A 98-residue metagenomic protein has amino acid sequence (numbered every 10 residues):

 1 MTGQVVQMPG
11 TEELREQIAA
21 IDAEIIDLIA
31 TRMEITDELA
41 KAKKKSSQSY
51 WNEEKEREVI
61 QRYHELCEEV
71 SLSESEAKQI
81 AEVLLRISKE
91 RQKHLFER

Functional and structural regions predicted by a protein language model:
M1-R98: Domain-level signature for soluble enzymes in the chorismate/prephenate branch of the shikimate pathway
